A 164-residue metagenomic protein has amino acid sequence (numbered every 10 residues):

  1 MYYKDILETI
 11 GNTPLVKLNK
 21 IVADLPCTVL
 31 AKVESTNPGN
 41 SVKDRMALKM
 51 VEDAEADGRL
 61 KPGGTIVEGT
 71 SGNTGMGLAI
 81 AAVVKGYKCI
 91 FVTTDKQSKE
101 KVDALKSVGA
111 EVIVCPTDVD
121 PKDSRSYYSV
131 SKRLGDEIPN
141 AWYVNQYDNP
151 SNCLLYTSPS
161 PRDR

Functional and structural regions predicted by a protein language model:
M1-S158, R164: PLP-dependent amino-acid enzyme catalytic core
